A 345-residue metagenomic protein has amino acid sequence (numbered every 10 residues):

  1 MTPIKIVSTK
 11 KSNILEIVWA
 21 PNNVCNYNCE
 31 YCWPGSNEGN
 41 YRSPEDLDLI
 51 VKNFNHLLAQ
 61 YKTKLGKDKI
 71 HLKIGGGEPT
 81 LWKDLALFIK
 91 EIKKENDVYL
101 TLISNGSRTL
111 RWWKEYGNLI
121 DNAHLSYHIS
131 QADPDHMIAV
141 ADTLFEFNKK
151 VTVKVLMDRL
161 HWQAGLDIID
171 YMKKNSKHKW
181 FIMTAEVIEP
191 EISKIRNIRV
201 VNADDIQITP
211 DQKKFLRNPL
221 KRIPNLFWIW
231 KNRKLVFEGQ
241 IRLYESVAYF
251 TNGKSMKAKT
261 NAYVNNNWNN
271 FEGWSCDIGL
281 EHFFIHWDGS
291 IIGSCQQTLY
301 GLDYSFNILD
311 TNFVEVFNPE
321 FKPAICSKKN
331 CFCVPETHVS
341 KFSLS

Functional and structural regions predicted by a protein language model:
M1-L15, G35, G273, H282 (+1 more regions): Flexible mid-to-C-terminal extensions adjoining Fe-S/redox cofactors in radical SAM and related proteins
S8-L49, C295: Canonical Radical SAM [4Fe-4S] cluster-binding loop centered on the CxxxCxxC motif and its immediate flanking residues
N28, W33, F54-L65, V247-S255: Glycine-rich short-loop/terminal segments
V51-K73, W82-M172, H178-M183: Radical SAM/AdoMet-radical enzyme domain recognition
T63-K64, E272-D277, G301: Short loop/turn motifs at secondary-structure junctions and domain boundaries
E78-P79: Acidic metal-phosphate-binding loop of nucleotide-sugar-dependent transferases
N122, S126-G279, W287: Radical SAM enzyme [4Fe-4S]-AdoMet core and its adjacent flexible, acidic and glycine-rich loops/tails across
